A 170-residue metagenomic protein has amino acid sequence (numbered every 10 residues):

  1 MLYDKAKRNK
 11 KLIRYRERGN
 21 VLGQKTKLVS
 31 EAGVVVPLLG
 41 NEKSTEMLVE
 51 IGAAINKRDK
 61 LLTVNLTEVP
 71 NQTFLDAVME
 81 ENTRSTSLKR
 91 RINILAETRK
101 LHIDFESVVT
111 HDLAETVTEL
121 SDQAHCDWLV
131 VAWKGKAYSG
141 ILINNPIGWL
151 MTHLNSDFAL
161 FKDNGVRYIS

Functional and structural regions predicted by a protein language model:
M1-G33, E80-R84, R91, H102 (+5 more regions): Membrane-interfacial segments at transmembrane helix termini in multi-pass membrane proteins
K27-N82, S170: Small/aliphatic-rich secondary-structure junction motif
V35-L38, T116-I147: Short beta-strand-loop elements within alpha/beta enzyme cores that line or abut nucleotide/cofactor pockets
P37-N41, L66-T67, S107-T110, A132-G135 (+1 more regions): Structural motif
M47-I51, R91, T116: Well-ordered alpha-helical segments embedded in enzymatic catalytic cores
A54-D59, R91-L101: Short helix-loop-beta junction
L62-V64, D104-V108, A159: General small-molecule cofactor/ligand-binding pocket signal
E97-L129: Structural beta-alpha unit
